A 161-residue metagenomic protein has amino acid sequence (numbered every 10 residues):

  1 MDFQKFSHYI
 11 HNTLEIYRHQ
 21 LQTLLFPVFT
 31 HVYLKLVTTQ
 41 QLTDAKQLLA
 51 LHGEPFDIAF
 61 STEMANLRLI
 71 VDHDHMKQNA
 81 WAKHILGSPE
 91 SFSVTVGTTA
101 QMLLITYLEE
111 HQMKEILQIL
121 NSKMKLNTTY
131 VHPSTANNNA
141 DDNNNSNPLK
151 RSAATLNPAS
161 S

Functional and structural regions predicted by a protein language model:
M1-S161: Eukaryotic adaptor/scaffold assembly regions
